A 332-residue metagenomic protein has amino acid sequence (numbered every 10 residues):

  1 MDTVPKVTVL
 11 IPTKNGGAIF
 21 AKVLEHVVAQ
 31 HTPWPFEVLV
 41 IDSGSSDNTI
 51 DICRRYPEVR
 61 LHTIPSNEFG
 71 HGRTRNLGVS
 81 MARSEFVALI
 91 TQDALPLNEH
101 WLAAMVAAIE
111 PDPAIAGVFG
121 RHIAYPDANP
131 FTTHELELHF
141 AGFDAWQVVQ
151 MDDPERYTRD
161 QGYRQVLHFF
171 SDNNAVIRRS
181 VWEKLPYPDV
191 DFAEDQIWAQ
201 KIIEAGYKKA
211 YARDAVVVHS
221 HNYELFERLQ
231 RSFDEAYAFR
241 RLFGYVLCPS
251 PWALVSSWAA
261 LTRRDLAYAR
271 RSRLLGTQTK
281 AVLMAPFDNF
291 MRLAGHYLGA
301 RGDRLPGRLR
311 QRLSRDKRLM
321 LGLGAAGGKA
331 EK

Functional and structural regions predicted by a protein language model:
M1-H26: N-proximal low-complexity "stem/linker" segments adjacent to membrane-targeting elements
E25-P35: Short, acidic, metal-binding catalytic loop of nucleotide-sugar glycosyltransferases
D42-I50, A94-L95: A conserved acidic beta->alpha catalytic loop
P65-A82, Q92, A104: Glycine-rich, basic loop-to-helix element that forms the pyrophosphate-binding segment of sugar-nucleotide handling
V87: Short aromatic/hydrophobic "clamp" motif used to bind/position activated sugar donors
L95, E99-H139: Conserved donor NDP-sugar-binding/catalytic core segment of glycosyltransferases
P154-I177, F239, F243: A recurrent flexible, glycine/aromatic-enriched loop bordering the glycosyltransferase active site that acts as
D234, C248-K332: Non-catalytic, C-terminal membrane-associated alpha-helical segments of glycosyltransferases
